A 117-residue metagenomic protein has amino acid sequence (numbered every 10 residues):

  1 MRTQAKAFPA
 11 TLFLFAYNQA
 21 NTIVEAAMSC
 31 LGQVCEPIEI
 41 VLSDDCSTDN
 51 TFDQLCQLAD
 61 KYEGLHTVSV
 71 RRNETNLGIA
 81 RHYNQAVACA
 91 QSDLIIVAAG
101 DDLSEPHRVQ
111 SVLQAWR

Functional and structural regions predicted by a protein language model:
M1-R117: Nucleotide-sugar donor-binding/catalytic module of glycosyltransferases that assemble extracellular/cell-envelope
